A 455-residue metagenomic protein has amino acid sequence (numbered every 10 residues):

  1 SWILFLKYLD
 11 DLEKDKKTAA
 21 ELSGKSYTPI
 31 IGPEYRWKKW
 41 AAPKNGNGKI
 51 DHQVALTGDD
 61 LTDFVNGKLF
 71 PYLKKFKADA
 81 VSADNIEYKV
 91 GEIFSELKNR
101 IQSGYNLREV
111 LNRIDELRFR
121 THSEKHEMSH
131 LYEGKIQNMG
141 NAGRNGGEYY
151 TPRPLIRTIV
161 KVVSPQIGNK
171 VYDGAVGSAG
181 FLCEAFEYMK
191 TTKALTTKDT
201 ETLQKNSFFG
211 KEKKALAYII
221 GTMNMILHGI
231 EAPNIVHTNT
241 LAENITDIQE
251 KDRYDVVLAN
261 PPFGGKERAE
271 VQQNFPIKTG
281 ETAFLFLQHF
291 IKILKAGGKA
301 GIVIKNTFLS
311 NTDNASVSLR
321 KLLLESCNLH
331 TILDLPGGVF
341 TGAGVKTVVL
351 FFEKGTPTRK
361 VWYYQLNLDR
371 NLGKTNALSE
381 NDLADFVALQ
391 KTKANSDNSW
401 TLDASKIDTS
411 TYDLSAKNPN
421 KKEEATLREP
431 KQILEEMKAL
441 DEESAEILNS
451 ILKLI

Functional and structural regions predicted by a protein language model:
S1-I167, V236-E243, D334-G338, R359-D369 (+2 more regions): Non-catalytic, mostly N-terminal accessory regions of nucleic-acid modification and defense proteins
F5, W37, F181, K213 (+2 more regions): Aromatic-residue hotspot detector
F5-L9, F119, I136, G140 (+8 more regions): Non-catalytic alpha-helical coupling and interface elements of nucleotide-dependent molecular machines and regulators
H122-K125, T202, D313, G344: Non-catalytic, surface-exposed connector residues within folded enzymatic/regulatory domains
G146-A259, G264-K266, V271, K278-G280 (+4 more regions): Conserved S-adenosyl-L-methionine
H237, A242-E243, I248-I455: A conserved structural/catalytic subdomain of Rossmann-like adenosyl-cofactor enzymes
